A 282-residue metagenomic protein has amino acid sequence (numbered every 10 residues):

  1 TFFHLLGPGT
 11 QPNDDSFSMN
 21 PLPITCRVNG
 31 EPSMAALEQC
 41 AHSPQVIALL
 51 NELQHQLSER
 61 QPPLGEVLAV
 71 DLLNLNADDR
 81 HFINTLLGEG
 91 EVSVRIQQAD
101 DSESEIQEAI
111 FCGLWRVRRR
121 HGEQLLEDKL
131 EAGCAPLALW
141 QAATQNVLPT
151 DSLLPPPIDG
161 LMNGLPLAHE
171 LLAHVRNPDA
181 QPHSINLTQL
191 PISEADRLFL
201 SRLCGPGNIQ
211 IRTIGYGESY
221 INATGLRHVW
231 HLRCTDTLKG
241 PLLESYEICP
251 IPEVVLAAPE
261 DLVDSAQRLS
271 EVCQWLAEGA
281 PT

Functional and structural regions predicted by a protein language model:
T1-I47: N-terminal alpha-helical "arm" segments
R27-Q61, L153-L172: Compositionally biased P/S/T/G-rich terminal and signal peptide-adjacent segments that lie outside catalytic cores
A35-Q107: An N-terminal, globular interaction/scaffold subdomain
H55-Q56, P62-E66, P157-N208: Surface-exposed interaction/gating patches
A69-A77, V92-R116, I209-K239: Short, structured protein-protein interaction patches enriched in aromatics and acidic/basic residues, typified by
R116-Q145, L238-S265: An acidic-aromatic pocket/loop used at catalytic or ligand-binding sites
H121-S184: Surface-exposed beta-loop interaction hotspot
Y216-T282: C-terminal structured domains
